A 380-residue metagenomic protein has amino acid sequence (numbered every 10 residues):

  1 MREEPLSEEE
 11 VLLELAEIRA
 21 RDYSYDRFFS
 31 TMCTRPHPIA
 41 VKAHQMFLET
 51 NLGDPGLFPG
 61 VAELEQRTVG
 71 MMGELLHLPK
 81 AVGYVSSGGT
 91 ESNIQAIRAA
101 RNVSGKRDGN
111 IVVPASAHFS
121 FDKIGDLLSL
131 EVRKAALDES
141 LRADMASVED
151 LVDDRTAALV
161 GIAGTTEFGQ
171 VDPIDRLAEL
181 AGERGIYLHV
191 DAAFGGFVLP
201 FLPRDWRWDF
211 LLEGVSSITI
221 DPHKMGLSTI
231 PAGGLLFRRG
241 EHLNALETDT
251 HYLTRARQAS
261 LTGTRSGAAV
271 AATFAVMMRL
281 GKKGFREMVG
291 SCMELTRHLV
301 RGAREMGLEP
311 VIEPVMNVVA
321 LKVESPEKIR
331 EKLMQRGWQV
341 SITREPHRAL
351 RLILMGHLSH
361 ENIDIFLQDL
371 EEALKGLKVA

Functional and structural regions predicted by a protein language model:
M1-P79, L350: N-terminal entrance/gating region of PLP-dependent enzymes' catalytic architecture
P38, G60, S87-L246, V323 (+2 more regions): Conserved PLP-enzyme active-site core in the AAT-like
E49-G56, P79-Y84, R133-K134, A157-A163 (+3 more regions): Glycine- and acidic
M72-Q95: Short loop-beta-helix segment that forms the pyridoxal 5′-phosphate
E74, R98-N102, F274-R279: Short glycine/serine- and small hydrophobic-enriched flexible loop segments
D122, L137, L253-G263, G284-L377: Conserved C-terminal alpha-helix-loop-beta "cap" of PLP-dependent enzymes that closes/shapes the active-site mouth
T156, E183-G185, V215, I230-A232 (+5 more regions): Active-site lining segments that contact anionic ligands and/or coordinate catalytic metals
R204, W208-G307, V311-E313: Active-site C-terminal subdomain of aminotransferase-like
